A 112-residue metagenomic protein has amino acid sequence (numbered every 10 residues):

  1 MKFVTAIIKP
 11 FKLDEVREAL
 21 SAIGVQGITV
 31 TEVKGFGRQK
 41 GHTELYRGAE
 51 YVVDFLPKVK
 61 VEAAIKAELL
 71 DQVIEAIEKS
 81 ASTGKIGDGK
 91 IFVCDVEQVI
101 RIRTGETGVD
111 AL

Functional and structural regions predicted by a protein language model:
M1-L112: Positively charged, small/polar-rich N-terminal and surface patches that mediate targeting and assembly and bind
